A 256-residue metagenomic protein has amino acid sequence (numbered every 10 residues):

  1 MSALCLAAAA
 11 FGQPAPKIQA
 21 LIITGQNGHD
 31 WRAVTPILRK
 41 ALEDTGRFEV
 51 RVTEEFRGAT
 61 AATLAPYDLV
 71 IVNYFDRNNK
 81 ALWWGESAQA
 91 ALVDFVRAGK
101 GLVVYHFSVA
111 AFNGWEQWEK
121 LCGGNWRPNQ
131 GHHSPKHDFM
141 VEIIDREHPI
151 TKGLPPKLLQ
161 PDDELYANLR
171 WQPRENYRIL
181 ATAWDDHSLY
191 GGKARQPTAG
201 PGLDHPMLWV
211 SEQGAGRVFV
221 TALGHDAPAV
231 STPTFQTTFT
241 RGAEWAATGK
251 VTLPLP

Functional and structural regions predicted by a protein language model:
M1-A9: Bacterial N-terminal signal peptides
P14-I18, D44, A62, H187-P256: Extracellular ligand-binding/catalytic regions of CAZymes and related secreted enzymes and adhesion modules
P14-K17, A62-P66, V96-A98, F112 (+4 more regions): Extracellular/periplasmic catalytic domains that process cell-envelope and extracellular macromolecules
K17-A111: Helical hinge/lid and interdomain linker segments adjacent to catalytic or ligand-binding clefts that mediate domain
N27-G28, D76-R77, V109-A111, W184-H187 (+2 more regions): Short, solvent-exposed loop/turn segments at secondary-structure junctions
E43, E49, G124, Q130-G214: Catalytic beta-strand/loop cores that center a nucleophilic Ser/Cys/Thr and support acyl-enzyme chemistry
R77-P156: A glycine-rich, often tryptophan-bearing local segment used as a flexible ligand/cofactor-contacting loop or short
G99-V103, L180, F219: Structural detector of well-ordered beta-strand residues that form the stable sheet scaffold of enzyme domains
